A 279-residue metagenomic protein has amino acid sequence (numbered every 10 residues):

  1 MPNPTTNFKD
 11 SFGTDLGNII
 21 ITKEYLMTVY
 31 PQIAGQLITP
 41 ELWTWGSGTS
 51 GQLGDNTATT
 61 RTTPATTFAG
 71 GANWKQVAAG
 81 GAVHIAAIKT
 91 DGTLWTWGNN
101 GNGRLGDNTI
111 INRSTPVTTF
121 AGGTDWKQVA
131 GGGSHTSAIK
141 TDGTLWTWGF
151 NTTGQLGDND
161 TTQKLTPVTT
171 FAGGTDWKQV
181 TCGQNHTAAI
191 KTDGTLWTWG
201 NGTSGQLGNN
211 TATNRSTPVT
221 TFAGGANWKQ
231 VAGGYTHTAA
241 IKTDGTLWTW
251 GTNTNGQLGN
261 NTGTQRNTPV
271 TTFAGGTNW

Functional and structural regions predicted by a protein language model:
M1-T39, W43: Enriched but not universal
P40, A82-V83, G92, S134 (+5 more regions): Short coil/turn segments that connect the beta-strands within blades of beta-propeller domains
W43-T63, G98-S114, G149-T166, W199-S216 (+1 more regions): Short glycine/serine- and acidic-residue-enriched loop/turn motifs that recur at repeat junctions
T44, H84-A87, T96, H135-A138 (+5 more regions): Conserved core positions of repeat-based scaffolds
S47-S50, G70, D91-T93, N99-N102 (+10 more regions): Acidic glycine-/aspartate-rich tracts in secreted/extracellular proteins
A65-T67, V117-T119, V168-T170, V219-T221 (+1 more regions): A short beta-strand motif characteristic of beta-propeller blades
